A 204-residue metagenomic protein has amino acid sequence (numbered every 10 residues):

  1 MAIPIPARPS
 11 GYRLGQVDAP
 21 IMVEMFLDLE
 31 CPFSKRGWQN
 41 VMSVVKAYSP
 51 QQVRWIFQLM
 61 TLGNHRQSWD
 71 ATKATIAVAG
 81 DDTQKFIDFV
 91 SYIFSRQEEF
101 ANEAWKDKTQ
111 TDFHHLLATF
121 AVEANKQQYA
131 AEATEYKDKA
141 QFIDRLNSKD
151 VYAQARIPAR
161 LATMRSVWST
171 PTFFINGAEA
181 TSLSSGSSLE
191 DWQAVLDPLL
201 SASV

Functional and structural regions predicted by a protein language model:
M1-R13: N-terminal "domain-start" segment that seeds a small globular fold
A2-I5, I21-L27, W38-K46, A118-V204: C-terminal cap of thioredoxin/glutaredoxin-like
P9-G11, I21, H65-R66, A79-G80 (+1 more regions): A structure-centric feature marking long, well-folded core domains of fungal metabolic enzymes and membrane transporters
G11, R54-W55, K73, E135 (+1 more regions): General secondary-structure edge motif
R13, C31, N64-H65, R145 (+1 more regions): A generic helix-loop boundary/linker signal
G15-D18: Short, flexible hinge/linker loops that cap or flank conserved catalytic cores
E24-L29, K35-A121, R165: Structural alpha/beta surface segment adjacent to cysteine/selenocysteine redox centers across thiol/disulfide enzymes
